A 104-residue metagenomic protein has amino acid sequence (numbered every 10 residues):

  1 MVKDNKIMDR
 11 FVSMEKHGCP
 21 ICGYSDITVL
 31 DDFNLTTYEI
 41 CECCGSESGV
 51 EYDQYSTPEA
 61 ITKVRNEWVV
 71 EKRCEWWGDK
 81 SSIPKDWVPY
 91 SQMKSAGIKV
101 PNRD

Functional and structural regions predicted by a protein language model:
V2-F11, S56-D104: Short, intrinsically disordered terminal segments enriched in charged and Pro/Gly residues
I7-R10, G18-P20, L30: Short hydrophobic membrane-inserting helices
F11-V12, N34: Aromatic-acidic/polar surface patches that form glycan- and anion
K16-H17, D26: C-terminal, charged low-complexity interaction regions
C19-C22, C41: Short cysteine-rich clusters marking metal-coordination/redox-active sites
Y24, S46: Short Cys/His-rich local motifs and their 1-3 flanking residues in nucleic-acid-associated proteins and small
T28-V29, V50-E51: Short, non-ligating residues that shape and space the ligands of small metal-coordination modules and catalytic
L30-E39: Short linker/helix segments within small regulatory modules
